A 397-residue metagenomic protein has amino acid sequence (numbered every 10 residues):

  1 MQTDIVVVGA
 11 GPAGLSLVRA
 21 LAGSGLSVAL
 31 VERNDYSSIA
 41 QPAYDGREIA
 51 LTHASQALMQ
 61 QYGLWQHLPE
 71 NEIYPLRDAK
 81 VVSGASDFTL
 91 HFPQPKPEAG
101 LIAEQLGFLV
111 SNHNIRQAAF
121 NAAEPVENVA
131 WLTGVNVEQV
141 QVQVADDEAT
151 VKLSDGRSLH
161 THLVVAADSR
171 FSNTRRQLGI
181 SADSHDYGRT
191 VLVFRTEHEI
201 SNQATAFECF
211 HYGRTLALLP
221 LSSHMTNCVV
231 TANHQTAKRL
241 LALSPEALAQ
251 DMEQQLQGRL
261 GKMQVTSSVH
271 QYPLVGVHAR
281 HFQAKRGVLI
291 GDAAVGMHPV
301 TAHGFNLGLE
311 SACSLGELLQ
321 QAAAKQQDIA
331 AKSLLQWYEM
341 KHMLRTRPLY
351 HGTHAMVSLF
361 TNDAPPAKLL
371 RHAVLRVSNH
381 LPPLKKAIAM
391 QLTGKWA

Functional and structural regions predicted by a protein language model:
T3-L30: N-terminal Rossmann-like FAD-binding beta1-loop-alpha1 element of flavoenzymes
A22-R47: Glycine-rich FAD pyrophosphate-binding loop
L30-V31, A166, I290, M297: Generic enzyme active-site microenvironment
A43-G84: N-terminal FAD cofactor-binding segment of flavoenzymes
M59, L163-K262, S267-V269: Conserved FAD-binding catalytic core of PHBH/FMO-like flavoproteins
E70-Q177, H185-T190: Conserved N-terminal helical subregion
K238-A323, D328-A330: FAD/FMN-dependent oxidoreductases across multiple families
E317-A397: C-terminal helical "tail/cap" subdomain of flavin- and related membrane-associated enzymes
